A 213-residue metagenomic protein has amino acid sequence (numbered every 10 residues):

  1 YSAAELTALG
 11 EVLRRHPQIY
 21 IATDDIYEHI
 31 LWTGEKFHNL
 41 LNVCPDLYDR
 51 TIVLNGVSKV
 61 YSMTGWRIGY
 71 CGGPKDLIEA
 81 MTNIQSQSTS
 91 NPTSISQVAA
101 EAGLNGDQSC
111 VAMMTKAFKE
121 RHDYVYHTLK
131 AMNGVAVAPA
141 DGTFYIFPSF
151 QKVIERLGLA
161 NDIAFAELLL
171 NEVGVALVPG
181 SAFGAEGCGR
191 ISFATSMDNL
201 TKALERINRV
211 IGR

Functional and structural regions predicted by a protein language model:
Y1-R213: PLP-dependent class I/II
